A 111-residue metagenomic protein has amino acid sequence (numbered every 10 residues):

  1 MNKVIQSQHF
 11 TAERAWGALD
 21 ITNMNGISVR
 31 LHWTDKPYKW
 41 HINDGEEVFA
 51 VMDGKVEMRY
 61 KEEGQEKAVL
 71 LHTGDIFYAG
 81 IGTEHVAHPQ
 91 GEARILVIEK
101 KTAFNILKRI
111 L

Functional and structural regions predicted by a protein language model:
M1-L31: A short, N-terminal "cap"/entry segment at the start of jelly-roll beta-barrel domains of the cupin/DSBH fold
N25, M52-D53, H72-T73, G91 (+1 more regions): A cytosolic small-molecule/anion-sensing beta-strand core signal
S28, V48, K55-E57, E84 (+1 more regions): Structural motif
W33-T34, I42-K61, I98: Short, conserved beta-strand element in jelly-roll/cupin
P37-K39, E57, D75-V86: Histidine-centered metal-chelating micro-motifs
K39, V48, K67-V69: Short, surface-exposed secondary-structure edge patches
E63-I81: Short acidic-glycine-tyrosine-enriched beta hairpin
I81-L107: Ligand-binding loop in jelly-roll beta-barrel domains
